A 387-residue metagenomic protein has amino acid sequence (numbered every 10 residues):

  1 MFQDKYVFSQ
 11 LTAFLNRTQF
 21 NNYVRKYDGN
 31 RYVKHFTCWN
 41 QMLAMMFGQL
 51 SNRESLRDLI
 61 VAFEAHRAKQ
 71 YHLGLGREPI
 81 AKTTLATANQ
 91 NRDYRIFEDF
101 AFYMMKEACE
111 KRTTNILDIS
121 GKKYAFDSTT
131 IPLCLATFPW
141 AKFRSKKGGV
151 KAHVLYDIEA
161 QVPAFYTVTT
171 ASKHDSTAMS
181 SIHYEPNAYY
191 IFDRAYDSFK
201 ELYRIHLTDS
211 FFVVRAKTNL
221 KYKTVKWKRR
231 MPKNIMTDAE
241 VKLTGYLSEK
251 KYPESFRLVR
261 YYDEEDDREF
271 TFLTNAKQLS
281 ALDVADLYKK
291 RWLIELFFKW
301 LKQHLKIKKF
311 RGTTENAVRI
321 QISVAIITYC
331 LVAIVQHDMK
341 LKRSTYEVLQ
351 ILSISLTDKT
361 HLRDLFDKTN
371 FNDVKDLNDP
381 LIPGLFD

Functional and structural regions predicted by a protein language model:
M1-D58, A62, R92, D99-Y103 (+3 more regions): Single, function-defining residue in the core of a domain
N52-S55, R67-H72, T87, L133-C134: Short active-site-adjacent helix-start/loop capping segments
E64-L75, A178-M179: Glycine-rich loop/turn
K69, Y94-I96: Short helix C-cap/helix-to-loop transition motifs enriched in small/turn-promoting residues
H72-R92: Major-groove recognition helix of helix-turn-helix-like DNA-binding domains
L73, R112-T113, W140-F143, M179 (+1 more regions): Catalytic micro-motifs at enzyme active sites that drive phosphoryl/nucleotidyl and oxygen chemistry
K106-T114, S176: A short, well-structured juxtamembrane/interface segment
